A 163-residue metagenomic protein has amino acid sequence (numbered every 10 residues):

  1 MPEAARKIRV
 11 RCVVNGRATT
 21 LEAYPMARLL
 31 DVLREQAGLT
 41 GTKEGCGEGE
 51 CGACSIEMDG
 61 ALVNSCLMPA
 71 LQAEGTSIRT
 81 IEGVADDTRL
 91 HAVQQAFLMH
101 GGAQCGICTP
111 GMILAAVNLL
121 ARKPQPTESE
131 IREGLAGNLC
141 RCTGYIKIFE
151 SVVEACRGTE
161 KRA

Functional and structural regions predicted by a protein language model:
M1-A163: Signature of N-terminal electron-transfer/Fe-S-associated modules in redox systems
